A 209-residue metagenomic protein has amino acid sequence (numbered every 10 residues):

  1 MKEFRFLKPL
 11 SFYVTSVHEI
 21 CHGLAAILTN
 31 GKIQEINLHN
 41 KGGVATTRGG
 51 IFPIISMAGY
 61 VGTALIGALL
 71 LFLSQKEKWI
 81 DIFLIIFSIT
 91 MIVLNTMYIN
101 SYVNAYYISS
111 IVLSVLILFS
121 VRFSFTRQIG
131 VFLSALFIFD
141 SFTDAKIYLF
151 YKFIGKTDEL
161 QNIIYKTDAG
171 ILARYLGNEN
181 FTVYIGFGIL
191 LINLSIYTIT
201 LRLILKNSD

Functional and structural regions predicted by a protein language model:
M1-F4, I20, R122, K156: Generic preference for well-ordered secondary structure
M1-S11, A145-I154: Helix-to-loop transition at the C-terminal end of transmembrane segments
E3-P53: Small-residue-rich helix-interface/hinge motifs
K41-L205: Metalloprotease/metallohydrolase-associated module, dominated by Zn2+-dependent proteases
N207-D209: Membrane-interfacial, low-structure loops and terminal tails that flank and connect transmembrane helices in multi-pass
